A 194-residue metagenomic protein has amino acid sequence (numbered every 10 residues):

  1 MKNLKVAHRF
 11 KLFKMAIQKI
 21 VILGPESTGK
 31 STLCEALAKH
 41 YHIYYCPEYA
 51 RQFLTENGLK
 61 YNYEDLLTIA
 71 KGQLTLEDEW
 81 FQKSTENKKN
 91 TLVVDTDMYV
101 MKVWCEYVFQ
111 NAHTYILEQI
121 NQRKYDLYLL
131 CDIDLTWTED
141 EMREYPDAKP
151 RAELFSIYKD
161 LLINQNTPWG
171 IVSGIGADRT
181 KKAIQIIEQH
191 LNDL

Functional and structural regions predicted by a protein language model:
A16-K19: Pre-Walker A (Motif I) flank of P-loop NTPase domains
I22: Hydrophobic anchor at the beta1->P-loop junction of P-loop NTPases
E26: The conserved Walker
K30: Conserved lysine of the Walker
E35-L74: Conserved substrate/cofactor phosphate-moiety recognition/catalytic segment in nucleotide-dependent phosphotransferases
K60-F109: Conserved nucleotide-sensing/catalytic segment adjacent to the nucleotide-binding pocket in NTP-handling enzymes
F109-D178, K182: A glycine- and Lys/Arg-enriched "phosphate-lid" helix/loop adjacent to the NTP-binding pocket of small-molecule kinases
